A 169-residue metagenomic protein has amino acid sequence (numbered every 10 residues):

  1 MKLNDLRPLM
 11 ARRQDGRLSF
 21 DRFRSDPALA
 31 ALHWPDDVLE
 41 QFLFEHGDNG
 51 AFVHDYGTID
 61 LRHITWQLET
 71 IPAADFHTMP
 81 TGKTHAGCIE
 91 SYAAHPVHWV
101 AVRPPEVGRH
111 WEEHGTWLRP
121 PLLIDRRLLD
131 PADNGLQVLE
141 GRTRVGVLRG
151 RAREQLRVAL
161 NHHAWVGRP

Functional and structural regions predicted by a protein language model:
M1-L61: N-terminal leader/capping segments at the start of a protein or of a new domain
M1-R24, A132-P169: Basic- and aromatic-enriched surface patches that contact anionic nucleotides/nucleic acids
R13-S19, A30-A31, N49, G57-R62 (+3 more regions): Short alpha-helix boundary/capping and kink motifs at helix termini
